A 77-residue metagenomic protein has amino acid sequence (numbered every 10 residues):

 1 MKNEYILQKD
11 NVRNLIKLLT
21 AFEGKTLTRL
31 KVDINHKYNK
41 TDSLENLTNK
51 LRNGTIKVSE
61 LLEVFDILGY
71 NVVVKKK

Functional and structural regions predicted by a protein language model:
M1-R29, D33: A short, Lys/Arg-rich alpha-helix, primarily the initiator
N14, G24-K25, D42, I56-S59: Residue-level signal for the short linker/turn that defines the boundary of a DNA-recognition helix
N35-I56: Recognition helix of helix-turn-helix/homeodomain-like DNA-binding domains that insert into the DNA major groove
K57-V73: DNA major-groove recognition helix of helix-turn-helix/homeodomain DNA-binding modules
K75-K77: Short amphipathic recognition helices of helix-turn-helix/homeodomain-type DNA-binding modules
